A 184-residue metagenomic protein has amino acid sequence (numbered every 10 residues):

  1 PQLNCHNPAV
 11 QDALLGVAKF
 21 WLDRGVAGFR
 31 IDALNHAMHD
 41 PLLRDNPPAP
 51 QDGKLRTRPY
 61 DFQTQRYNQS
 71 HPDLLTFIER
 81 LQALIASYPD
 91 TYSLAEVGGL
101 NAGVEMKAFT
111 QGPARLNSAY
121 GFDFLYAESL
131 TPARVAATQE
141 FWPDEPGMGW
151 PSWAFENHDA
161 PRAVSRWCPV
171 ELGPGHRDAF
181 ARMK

Functional and structural regions predicted by a protein language model:
P1-K184: Active-site and adjacent substrate-binding regions of carbohydrate-active enzymes
